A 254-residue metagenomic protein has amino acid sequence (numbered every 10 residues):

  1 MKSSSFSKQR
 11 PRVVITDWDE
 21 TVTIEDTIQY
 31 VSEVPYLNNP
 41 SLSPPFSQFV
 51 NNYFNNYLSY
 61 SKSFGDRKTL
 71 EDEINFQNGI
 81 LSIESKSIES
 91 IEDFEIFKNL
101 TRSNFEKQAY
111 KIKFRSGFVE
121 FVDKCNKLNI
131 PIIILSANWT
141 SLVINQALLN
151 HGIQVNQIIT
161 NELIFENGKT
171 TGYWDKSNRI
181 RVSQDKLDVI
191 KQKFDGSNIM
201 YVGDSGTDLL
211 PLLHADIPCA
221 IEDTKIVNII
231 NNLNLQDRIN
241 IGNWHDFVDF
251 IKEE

Functional and structural regions predicted by a protein language model:
M1-R10, D246-E254: Eukaryotic N-terminal low-complexity, Ser/Thr- and Lys/Arg-rich leader segments that predominantly function as
S4-S5, T16, S103, N129 (+1 more regions): Residue-level detector of alpha-helix boundaries and kinks
K8-Q29, D204, L212: Asp-based phosphoryl-transfer active-site loop
T16-W18, L70, I88, Q236-D237: Broad hydrophobic/π-residue packing in well-ordered secondary structure
T27-I28, Y36-P131: A metal-dependent, Asp-based hydrolase signature
Q29-S32, D216: Short secondary-structure boundary/capping segments
V34-P35, I226: Short amphipathic alpha-helical leader/targeting segments
A109-E254: C-terminal cap/substrate-recognition subdomain and adjoining C-terminal extension of metal-dependent phosphatase-like
